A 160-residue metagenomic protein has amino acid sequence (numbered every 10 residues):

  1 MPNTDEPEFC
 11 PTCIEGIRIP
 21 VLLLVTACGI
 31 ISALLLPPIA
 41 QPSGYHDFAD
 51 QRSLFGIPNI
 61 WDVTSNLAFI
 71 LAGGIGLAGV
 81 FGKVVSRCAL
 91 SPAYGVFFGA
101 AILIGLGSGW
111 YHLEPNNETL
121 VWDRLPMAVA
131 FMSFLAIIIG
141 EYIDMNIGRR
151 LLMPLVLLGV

Functional and structural regions predicted by a protein language model:
N3-V160: Multi-pass alpha-helical transmembrane bundles in non-GPCR membrane proteins that perform intramembrane catalysis
